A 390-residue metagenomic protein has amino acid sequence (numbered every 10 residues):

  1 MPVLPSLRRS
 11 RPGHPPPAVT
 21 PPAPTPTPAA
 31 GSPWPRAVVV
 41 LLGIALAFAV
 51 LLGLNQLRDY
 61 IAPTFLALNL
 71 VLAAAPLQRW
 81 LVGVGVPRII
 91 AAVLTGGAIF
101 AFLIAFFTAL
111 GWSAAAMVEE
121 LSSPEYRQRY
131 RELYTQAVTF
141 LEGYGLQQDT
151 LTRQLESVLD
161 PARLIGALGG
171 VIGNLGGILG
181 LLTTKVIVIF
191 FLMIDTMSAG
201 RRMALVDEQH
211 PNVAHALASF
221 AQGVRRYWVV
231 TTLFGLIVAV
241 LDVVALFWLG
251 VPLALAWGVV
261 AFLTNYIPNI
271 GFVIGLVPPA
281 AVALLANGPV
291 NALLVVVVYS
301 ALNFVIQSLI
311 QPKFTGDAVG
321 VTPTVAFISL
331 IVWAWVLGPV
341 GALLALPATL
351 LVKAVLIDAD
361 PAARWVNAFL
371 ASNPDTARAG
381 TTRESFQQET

Functional and structural regions predicted by a protein language model:
M1-W112, A354-T390: Anchoring transmembrane alpha helix of integral membrane proteins
T25-P26, L77-V84, I90, G97 (+2 more regions): Juxtamembrane membrane-interface segments in integral membrane proteins
S32-L52, A115-A137, G170-V186, I237-L246 (+3 more regions): Hydrophobic alpha-helical transmembrane segments
L41-A49, V93-F106, L179, T183-V186 (+11 more regions): Generic alpha-helical transmembrane segments of integral inner-membrane proteins, especially permease/transport modules
R58-L66, W248-V259, N287-V295, V321-A326 (+1 more regions): Membrane-water interface of transmembrane alpha-helices in multipass transporters/channels
R79-G83, A116-E119, S123, T139 (+12 more regions): Short amphipathic alpha-helical coupling elements at transmembrane boundaries
N174-L285, P289-V297: Alpha-helical transmembrane segments and their immediate interhelical loop/hinge regions in multi-pass membrane
A292-T390: Hydrophobic alpha-helical transmembrane segments of membrane transport and translocation systems, primarily multi-pass
